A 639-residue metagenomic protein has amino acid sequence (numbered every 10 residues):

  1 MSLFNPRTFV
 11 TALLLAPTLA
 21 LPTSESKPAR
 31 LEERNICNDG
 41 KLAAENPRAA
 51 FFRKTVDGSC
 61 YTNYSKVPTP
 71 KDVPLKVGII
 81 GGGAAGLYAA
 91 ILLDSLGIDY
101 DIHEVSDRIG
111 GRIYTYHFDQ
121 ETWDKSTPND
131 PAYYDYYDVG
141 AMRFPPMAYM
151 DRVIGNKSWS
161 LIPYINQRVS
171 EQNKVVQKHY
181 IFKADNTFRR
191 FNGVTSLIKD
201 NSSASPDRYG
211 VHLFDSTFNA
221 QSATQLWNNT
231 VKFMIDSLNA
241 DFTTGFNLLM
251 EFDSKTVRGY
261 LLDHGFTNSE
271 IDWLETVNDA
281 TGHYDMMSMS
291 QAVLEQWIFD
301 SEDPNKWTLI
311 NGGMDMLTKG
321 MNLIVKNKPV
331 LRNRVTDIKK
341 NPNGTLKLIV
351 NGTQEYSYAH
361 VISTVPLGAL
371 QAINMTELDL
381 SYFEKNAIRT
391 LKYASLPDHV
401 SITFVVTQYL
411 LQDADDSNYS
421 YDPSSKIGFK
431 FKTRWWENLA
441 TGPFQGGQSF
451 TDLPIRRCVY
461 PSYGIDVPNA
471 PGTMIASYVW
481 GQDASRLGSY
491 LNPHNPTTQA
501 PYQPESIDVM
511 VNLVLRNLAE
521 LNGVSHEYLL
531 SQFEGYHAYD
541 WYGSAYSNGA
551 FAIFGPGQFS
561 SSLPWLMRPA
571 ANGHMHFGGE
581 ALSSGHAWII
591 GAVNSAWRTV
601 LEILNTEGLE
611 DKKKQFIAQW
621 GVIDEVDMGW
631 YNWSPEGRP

Functional and structural regions predicted by a protein language model:
M1-S24: Fungal secretory targeting signals
L21, P28-D57, P397-D398, V405 (+2 more regions): Conserved flavin/dinucleotide-binding core of flavoenzymes
S26-C37, G111-N156, S237-F246, D279-I298 (+1 more regions): Glycine-rich active-site loop/strand segments that organize a redox cofactor
S65-A223: N-terminal glycine-rich phosphate/pyrophosphate-binding loop and immediately adjacent elements
Y164, R168-L197, S205-M287: Rossmann-like flavin
V231-R334, P342-G344, P366, N374 (+1 more regions): Active-site/ligand-binding neighborhood in enzyme catalytic cores
N351-H360: Core beta-strand elements of the Rossmann-like FAD/NAD(P) dinucleotide-binding domain in flavoenzyme oxidoreductases
H360-F383, I402-Q412, G428: Flavin (primarily FAD) binding-site architecture
